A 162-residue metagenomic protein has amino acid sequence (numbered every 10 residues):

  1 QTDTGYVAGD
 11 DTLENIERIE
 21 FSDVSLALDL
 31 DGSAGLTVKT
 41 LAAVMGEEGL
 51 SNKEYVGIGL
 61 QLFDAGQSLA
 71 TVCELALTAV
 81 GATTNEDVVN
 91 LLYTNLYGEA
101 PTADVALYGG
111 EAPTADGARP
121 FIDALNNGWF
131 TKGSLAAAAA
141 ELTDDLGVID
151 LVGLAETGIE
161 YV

Functional and structural regions predicted by a protein language model:
Q1-N15, S51: Acidic, glycine-rich calcium-binding repeat modules characteristic of RTX/beta-roll and related beta-solenoid repeat
E17-V162: Substrate/cofactor-recognition hotspot
